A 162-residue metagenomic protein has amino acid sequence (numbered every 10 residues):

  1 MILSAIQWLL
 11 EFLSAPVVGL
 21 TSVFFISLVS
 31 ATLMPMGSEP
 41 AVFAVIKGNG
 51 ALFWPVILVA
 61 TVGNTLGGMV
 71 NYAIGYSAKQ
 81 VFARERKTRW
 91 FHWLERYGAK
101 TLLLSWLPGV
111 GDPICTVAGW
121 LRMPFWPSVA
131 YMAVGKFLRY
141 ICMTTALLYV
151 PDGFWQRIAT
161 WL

Functional and structural regions predicted by a protein language model:
M1-F24, G48-L162: Membrane-interfacial helix-loop-helix
S14, I26-L33, V45-I46: Short amphipathic alpha-helical segments enriched in leucine
V29-E39, L104-G111: Short helix-coil transition sites and intra-membrane helix breaks within transmembrane domains of multi-pass
P40-A44, A78: Membrane-helix exit/interface motif
